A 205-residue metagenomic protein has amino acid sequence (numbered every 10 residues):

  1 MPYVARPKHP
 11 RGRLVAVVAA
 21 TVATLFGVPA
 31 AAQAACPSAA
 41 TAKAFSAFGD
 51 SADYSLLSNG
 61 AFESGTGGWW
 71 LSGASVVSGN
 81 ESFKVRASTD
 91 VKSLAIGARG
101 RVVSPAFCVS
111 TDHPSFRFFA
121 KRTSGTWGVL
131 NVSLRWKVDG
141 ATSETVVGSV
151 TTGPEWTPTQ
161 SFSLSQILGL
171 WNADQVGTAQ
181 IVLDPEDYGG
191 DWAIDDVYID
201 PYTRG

Functional and structural regions predicted by a protein language model:
M1-P10: N-terminal secretory signal peptides that target proteins for export/translocation
R11-V22: Sec-dependent N-terminal signal peptides
A23-A31: C-terminal segment of classical bacterial N-terminal signal peptides
A35-A40, S46, D53-S93: Extracellular glycan-recognition surfaces and repeat-rich motifs
E63, G67, A106-T111, F119-G125 (+2 more regions): Solvent-exposed strand-to-loop "edge" motifs in beta-rich extracellular domains
D90-S115: Short beta-strands within extracellular/lumenal beta-sheet-rich domains
D139-G177, D184-W192: Extracellular carbohydrate recognition and processing domains and analogous Trp-centered ligand-binding platforms
P185-G205: Extracellular carbohydrate recognition
